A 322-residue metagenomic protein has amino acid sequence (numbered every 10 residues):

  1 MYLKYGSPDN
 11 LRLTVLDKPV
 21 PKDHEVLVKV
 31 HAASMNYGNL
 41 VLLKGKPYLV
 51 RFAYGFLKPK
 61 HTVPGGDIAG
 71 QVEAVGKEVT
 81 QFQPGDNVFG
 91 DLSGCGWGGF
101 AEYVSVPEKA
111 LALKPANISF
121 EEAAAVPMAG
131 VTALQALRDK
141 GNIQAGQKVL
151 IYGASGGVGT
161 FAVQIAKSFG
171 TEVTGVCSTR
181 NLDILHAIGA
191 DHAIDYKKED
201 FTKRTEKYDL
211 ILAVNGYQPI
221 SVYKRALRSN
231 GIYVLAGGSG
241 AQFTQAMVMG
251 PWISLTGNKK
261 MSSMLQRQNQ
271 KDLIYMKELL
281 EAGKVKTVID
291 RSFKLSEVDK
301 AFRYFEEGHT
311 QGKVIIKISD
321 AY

Functional and structural regions predicted by a protein language model:
D17-S34, Y48-C95: Glycine-rich beta-strand-centered segment in the early N-terminal region that forms part of a ligand/cofactor-binding
L57, G66-D67, A74, Q81 (+1 more regions): NAD(P)H dinucleotide-binding glycine-rich loop of Rossmann-like/cofactor-binding domains, especially the beta1-alpha1
F89, I194, I211-L212: N-terminal Rossmann-like NAD(P) cofactor-binding module of classical short-chain dehydrogenase/reductase
A124-D195: Mid-domain Rossmann-like dinucleotide-binding core that forms the NAD(H)/NADP(H) cofactor-binding site
T202-L210: A short acidic, Gly/Pro-enriched loop at the edge of an enzyme's catalytic core that lines a small-molecule cofactor
Y217-V285, K317-Y322: Glycine-rich phosphate-binding loop and adjacent beta-alpha segment of Rossmann(oid) nucleotide-cofactor-binding
K284-V288, K300-Y322: C-terminal capping/lid region of NAD(P)-dependent oxidoreductase domains
